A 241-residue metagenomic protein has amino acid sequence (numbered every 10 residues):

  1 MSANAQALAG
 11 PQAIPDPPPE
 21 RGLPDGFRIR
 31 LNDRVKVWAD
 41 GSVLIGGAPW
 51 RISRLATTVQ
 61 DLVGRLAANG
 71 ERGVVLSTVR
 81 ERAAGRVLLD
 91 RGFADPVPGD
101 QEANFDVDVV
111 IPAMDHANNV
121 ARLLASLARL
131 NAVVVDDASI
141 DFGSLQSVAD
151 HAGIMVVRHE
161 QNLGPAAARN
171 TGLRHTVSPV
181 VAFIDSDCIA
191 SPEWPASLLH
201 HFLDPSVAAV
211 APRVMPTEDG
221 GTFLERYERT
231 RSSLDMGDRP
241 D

Functional and structural regions predicted by a protein language model:
M1-A68, D90, D95: Acidic, low-complexity/disordered tracts enriched in E/D and polar residues
L62, V75-A125: N-proximal low-complexity "stem/linker" segments adjacent to membrane-targeting elements
L124-R158: Acidic donor-binding segment of Leloir-type glycosyltransferases
D136-D137, I184-S186: Active-site acidic Asp-centered loop
H159-T176, S186: Glycine-rich, basic loop-to-helix element that forms the pyrophosphate-binding segment of sugar-nucleotide handling
V181: Short aromatic/hydrophobic "clamp" motif used to bind/position activated sugar donors
P192-L224: Conserved donor NDP-sugar-binding/catalytic core segment of glycosyltransferases
P212, Y227-D241: Short, flexible, basic/aromatic active-site loop/helix in glycosyltransferases
